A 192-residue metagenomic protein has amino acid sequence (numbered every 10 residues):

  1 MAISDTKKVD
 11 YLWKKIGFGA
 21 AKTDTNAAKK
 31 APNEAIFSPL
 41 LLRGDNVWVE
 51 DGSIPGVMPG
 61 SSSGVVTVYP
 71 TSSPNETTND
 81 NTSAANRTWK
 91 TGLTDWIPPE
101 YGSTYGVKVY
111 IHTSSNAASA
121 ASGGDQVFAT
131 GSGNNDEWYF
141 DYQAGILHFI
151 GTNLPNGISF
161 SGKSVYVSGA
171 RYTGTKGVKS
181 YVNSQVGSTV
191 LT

Functional and structural regions predicted by a protein language model:
M1-N134, Y166-S184: Extended beta-strand solenoid/passenger and fiber regions
N135-D141: Short, exposed beta-strand/loop patches in secreted or surface proteins that constitute
D141-T152: A generic structural motif
N153-L154, Y172: Acidic glycine-/aspartate-rich tracts in secreted/extracellular proteins
N156-V165: Long, compositionally biased low-complexity segments enriched in polar/charged residues
V182-T192: Fibrous stalk/shaft segments of extracellular and virion attachment machinery
